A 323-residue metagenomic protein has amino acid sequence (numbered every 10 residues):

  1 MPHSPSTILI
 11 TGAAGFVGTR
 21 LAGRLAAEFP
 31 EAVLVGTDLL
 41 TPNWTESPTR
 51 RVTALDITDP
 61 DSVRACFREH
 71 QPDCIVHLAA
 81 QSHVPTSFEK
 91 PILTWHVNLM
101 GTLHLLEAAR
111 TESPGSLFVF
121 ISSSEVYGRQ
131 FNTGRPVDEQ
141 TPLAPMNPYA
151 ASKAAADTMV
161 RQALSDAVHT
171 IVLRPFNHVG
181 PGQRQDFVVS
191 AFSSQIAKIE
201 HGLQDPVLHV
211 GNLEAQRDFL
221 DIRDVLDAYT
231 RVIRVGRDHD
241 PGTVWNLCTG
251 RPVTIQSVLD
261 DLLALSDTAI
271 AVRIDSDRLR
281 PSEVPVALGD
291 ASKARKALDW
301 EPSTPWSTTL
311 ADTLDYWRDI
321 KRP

Functional and structural regions predicted by a protein language model:
P2, W306-P323: Amphipathic terminal alpha-helices
I8-E28: N-terminal Rossmann NAD(P)H-binding glycine-rich loop of SDR-like oxidoreductase domains
T11, N177-G182, P206-R217, T243-V253 (+2 more regions): Glycine-rich Rossmann NAD(P)(H)-binding loop
T41-N43, I222, V244, Q256-S257 (+3 more regions): Conserved C-terminal active-site "lid" loop/helix of NAD(P)H-dependent oxidoreductases that clamps the redox cofactor
T53-D73: Conserved Rossmann-fold cofactor-binding substructure of NAD(P)-dependent oxidoreductases
E89, L93-E107, L117, E125-V172 (+1 more regions): Catalytic helix-loop patch of NAD(P)-dependent Rossmann-fold dehydrogenases
Q130-P136, T158-R217, I222-R231, P252-I255 (+1 more regions): NAD(P)-dependent short-chain dehydrogenase/reductase
F192, V235-L279, R322: Mid/C-terminal beta-alpha module of Rossmann-like enzyme folds, strongest in SDR-family dehydrogenases/epimerases
